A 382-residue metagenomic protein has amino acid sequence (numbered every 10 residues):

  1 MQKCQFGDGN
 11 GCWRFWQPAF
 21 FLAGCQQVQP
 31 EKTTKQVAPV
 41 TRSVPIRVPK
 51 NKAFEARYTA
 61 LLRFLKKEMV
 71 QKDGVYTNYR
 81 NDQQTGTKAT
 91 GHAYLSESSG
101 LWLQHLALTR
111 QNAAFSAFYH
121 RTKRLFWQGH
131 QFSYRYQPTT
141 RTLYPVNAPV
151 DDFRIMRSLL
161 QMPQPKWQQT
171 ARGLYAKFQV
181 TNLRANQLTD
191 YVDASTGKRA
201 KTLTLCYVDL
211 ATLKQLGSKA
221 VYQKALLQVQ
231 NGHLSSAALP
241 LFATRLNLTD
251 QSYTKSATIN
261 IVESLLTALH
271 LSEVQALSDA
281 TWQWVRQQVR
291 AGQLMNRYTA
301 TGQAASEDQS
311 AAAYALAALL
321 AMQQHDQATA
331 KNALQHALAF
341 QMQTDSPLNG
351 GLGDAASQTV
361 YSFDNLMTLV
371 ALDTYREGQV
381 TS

Functional and structural regions predicted by a protein language model:
M1-C12: Bacterial N-terminal signal peptides that target proteins for export
C25-E97, L108-Y136, L183-D190, K214-D250 (+8 more regions): Low-complexity, Ser/Thr/Pro/Gly-enriched N-terminal "stalk/linker" regions
T41-R42, H92-L108, N147-Q161, A200-K214 (+3 more regions): Well-ordered alpha-helical segments within folded domains of soluble proteins
R124-L216, T344-L348: Extended ligand-binding groove/face enriched in aromatic
E273-T344: Intrinsically disordered, low-complexity segments enriched in Gly and acidic/Ser/Thr residues that form flexible
